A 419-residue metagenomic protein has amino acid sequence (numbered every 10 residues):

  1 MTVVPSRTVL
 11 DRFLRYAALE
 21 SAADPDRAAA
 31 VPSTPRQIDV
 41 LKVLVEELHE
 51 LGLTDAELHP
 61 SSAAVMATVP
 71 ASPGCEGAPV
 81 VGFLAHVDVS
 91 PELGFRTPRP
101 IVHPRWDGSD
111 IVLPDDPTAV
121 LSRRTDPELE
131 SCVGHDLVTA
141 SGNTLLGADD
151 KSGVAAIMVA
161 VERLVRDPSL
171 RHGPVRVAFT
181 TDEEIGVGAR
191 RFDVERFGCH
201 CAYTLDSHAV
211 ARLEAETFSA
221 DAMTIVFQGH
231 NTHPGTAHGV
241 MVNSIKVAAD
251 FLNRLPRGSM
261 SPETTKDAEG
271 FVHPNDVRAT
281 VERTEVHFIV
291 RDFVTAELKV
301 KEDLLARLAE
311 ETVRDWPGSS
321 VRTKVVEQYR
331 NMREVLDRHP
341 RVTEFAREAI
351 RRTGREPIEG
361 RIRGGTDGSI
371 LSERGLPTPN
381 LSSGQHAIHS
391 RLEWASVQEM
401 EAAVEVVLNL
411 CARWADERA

Functional and structural regions predicted by a protein language model:
V4, I245-A419: Metal-dependent amide/peptide-bond hydrolase catalytic core, centered on the "pita-bread" metallohydrolase fold
S6-T34, T139, N231, Y329 (+1 more regions): N-terminal capping segment at the start of a domain
A28-A78, G82-L84, D88, P98-P100: A non-catalytic alpha/beta surface segment that caps or lines the substrate-entry region of metallo-dependent hydrolase
P35, T144-A155, H238-K246, G365 (+1 more regions): Short, conserved micro-motifs enriched in small and acidic residues
E76-P174, C199, A402: Active-site metal-coordination/substrate-binding segment of hydrolases, especially metallo-dependent peptidases
L129-F218, M260-N275, A279, I289-F293 (+1 more regions): Acidic/histidine-rich catalytic neighborhood of metal-dependent amide-processing enzymes
L129-T144, Q228-T232, T353-G354, Q385-H389: Glycine/charged-rich beta-loop-alpha catalytic/anionic-binding loops adjacent to active sites
Y203-A237, S244-I245: Phosphate/diphosphate-binding glycine-rich loops and adjacent basic-rich segments that engage nucleotide
